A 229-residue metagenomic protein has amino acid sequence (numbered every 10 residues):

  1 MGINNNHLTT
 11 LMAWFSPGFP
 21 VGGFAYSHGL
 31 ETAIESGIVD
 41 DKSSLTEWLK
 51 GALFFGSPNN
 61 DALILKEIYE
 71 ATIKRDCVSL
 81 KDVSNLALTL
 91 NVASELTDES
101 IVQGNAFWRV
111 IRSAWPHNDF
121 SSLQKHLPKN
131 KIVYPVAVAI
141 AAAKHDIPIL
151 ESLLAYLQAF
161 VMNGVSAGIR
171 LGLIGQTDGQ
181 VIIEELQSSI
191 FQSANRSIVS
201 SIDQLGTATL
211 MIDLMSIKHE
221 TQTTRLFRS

Functional and structural regions predicted by a protein language model:
M1-T9: Charged, compositionally biased N-terminal leader segments and the immediate start of the first structured element
L8-R75: Glycine/small-residue-rich interface belts in oligomeric ring/scaffold proteins and their assembly partners
T9-F19, L49-F55, T89-L96, L123-K129 (+1 more regions): A short glycine/serine-rich beta->alpha loop
A33-S43, A114-S122, K144-S152, L171-T177: Inter-helical turn/loop segments and adjacent helix faces that build the functional surface of alpha-helical bundle
A62, E67, K74-A143: Internal, conserved structured core segments that host functional sites
P128-G172, Q176: A contiguous pocket-lining binding segment that forms or flanks enzyme active sites
A159-S229: C-terminal auxiliary extensions adjacent to catalytic cores
